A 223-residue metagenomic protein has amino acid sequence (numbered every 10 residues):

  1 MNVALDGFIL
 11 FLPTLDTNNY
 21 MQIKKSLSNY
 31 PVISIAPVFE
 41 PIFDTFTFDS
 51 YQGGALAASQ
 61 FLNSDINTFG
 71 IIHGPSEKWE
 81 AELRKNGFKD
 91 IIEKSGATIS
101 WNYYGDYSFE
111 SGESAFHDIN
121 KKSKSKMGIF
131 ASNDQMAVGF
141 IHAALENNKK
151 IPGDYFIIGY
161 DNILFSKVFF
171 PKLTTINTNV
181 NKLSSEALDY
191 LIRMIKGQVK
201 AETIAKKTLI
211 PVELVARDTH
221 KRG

Functional and structural regions predicted by a protein language model:
M1-D6, S111-S125: Short, well-structured alpha-helical segments in soluble
A4-P13, G70-I72, Y103, S123-Q135 (+1 more regions): Periplasmic-binding protein-like
L10-L56, Q135, D161-L173: Flexible loop/hinge segments that line or gate small-molecule binding clefts
M21-N29, K89-D90, F140-K149: Glycosyltransferases and closely related glycan-assembly transferases that use nucleotide-activated donors
F46-L56, I72-E93, A97-A115, F130-V138 (+3 more regions): Hinge/beta->alpha junction and helix N-cap segments in small-molecule ligand-binding domains
A58-F69: Glycine-rich phosphate/diphosphate-binding loops that line cofactor/substrate pockets in enzymes
N67-T68, T98-W101, I151-F156: Short acidic capping loops at alpha-helix termini that bridge into adjacent secondary structure
H117, K121-G223: Flexible loop/turn connectors
